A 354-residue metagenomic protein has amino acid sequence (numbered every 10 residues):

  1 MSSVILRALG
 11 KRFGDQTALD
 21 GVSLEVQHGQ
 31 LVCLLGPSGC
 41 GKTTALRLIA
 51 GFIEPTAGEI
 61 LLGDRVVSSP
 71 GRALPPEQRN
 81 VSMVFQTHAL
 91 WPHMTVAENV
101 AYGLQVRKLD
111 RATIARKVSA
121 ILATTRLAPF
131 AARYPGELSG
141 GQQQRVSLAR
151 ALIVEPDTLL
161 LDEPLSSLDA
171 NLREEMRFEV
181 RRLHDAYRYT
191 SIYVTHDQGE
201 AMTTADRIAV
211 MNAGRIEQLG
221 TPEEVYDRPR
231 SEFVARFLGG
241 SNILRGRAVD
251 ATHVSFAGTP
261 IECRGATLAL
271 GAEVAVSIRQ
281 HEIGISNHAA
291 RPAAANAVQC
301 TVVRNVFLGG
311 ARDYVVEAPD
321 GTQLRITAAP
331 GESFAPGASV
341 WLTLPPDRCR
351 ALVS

Functional and structural regions predicted by a protein language model:
I5, E25, L61, W341-T343: ABC ATPase nucleotide-binding domain
L35-P37: The feature captures the beta-strand-to-loop junction immediately N-terminal to the Walker
A50: Helix-to-loop junction immediately C-terminal to a conserved catalytic motif
T56-E59, A213, R245: Conserved coupling/switch loops of ABC nucleotide-binding domains, chiefly the family-specific signature
G58-S69: Conserved ABC transporter NBD signature motif
P76, N80-S82, Q86, L90-F233: ABC ATPase nucleotide-binding domains
S255-V306, E332-S354: Glycine/charge-rich catalytic "coupling/switch" loops of P-loop NTPases
